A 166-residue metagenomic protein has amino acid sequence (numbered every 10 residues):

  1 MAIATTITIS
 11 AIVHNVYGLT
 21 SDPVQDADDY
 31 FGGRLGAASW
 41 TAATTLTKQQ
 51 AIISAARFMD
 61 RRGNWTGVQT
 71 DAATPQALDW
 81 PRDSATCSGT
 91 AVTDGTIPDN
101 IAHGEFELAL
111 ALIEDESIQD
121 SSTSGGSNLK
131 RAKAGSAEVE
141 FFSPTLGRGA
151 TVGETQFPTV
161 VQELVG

Functional and structural regions predicted by a protein language model:
M1-G166: Divalent metal-cofactor coordination and adjacent catalytic microenvironments
